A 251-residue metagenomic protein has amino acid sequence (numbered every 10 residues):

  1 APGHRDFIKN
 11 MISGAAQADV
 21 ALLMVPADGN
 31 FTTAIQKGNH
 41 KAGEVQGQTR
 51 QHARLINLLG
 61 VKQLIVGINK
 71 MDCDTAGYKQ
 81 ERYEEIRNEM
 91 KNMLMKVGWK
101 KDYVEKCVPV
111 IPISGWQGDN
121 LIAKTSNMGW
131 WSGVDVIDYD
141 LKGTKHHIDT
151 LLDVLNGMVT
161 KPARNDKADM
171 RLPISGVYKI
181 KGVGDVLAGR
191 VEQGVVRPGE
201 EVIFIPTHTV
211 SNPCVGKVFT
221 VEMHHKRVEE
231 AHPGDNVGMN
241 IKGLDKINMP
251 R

Functional and structural regions predicted by a protein language model:
A1-I8, A16-E84: Conserved Switch II/interswitch segment of TRAFAC-class P-loop GTPases
M11: Active-site-proximal loop/helix segments of hydrolase catalytic cores
E84-R251: Conserved catalytic-core segments of large NTP-driven translation/proteostasis enzymes
